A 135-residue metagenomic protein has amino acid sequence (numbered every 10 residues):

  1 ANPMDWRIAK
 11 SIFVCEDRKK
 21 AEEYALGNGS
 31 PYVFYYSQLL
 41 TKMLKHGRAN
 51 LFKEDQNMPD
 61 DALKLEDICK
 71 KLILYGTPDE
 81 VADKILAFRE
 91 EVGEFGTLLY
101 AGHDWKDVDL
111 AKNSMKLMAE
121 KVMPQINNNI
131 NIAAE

Functional and structural regions predicted by a protein language model:
A1-V92, N127-E135: An alpha-helical appendage that flanks or caps ligand/catalytic pockets
I12-F13, D104-D107: Short, internal active-site loops enriched in acidic
K106, L110-I130: C-terminal helical cap(s) of enzyme catalytic domains, especially alpha/beta-barrels
